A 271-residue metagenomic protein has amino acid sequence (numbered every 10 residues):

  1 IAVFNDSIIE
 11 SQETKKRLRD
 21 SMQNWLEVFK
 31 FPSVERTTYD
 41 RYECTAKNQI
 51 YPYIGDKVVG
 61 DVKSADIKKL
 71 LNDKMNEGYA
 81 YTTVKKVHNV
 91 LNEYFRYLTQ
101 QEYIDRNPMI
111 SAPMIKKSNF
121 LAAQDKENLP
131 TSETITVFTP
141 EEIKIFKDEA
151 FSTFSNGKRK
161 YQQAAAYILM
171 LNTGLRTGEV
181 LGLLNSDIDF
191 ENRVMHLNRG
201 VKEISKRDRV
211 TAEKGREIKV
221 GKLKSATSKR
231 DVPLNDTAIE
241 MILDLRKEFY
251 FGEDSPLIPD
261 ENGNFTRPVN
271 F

Functional and structural regions predicted by a protein language model:
I1-K15, F31-P32: N-terminal helical hairpins
T14, L26-P108, F154-R159, N264-N270: N-terminal core-binding DNA-recognition domain of tyrosine site-specific recombinases/integrases
K16-S21, V58, L184: Short, structural beta-strand-to-alpha-helix junction motif
C44, P140-K144, V210, P233-F271: Active-site/catalytic core of tyrosine-dependent DNA strand-transfer enzymes
K85, Q100, I104, M109-T177 (+3 more regions): Basic, Lys/Arg- and aromatic-enriched nucleic-acid-binding interface segment
T99-I110, E203-R209, D244-E253: Proline-centered turn/helix-capping motifs that create local helix->coil transitions or kinks
M114-K117, G182-K247: Conserved tyrosine-mediated DNA breakage-rejoining catalytic core shared by Y-recombinases
P130, T134, T153-K160, K219-K229 (+1 more regions): Short, contiguous acidic/charged loop-to-helix segments that flank catalytic cores in large enzymes
